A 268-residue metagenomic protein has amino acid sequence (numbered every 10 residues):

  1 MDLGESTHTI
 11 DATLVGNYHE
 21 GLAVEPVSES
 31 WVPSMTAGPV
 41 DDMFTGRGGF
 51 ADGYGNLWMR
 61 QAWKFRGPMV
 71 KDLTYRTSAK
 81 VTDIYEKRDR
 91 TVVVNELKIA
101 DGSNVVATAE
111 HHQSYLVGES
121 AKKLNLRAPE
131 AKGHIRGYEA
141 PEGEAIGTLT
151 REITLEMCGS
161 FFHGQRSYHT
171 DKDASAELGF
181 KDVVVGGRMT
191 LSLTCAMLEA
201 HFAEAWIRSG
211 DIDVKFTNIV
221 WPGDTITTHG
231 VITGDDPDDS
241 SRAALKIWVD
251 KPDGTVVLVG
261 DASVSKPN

Functional and structural regions predicted by a protein language model:
M1-R60, S120-R208: Hot-dog-fold acyl-thioester-processing enzymes
L3, R60, K64-T148, F216 (+1 more regions): HotDog/MaoC-like acyl-thioester-processing domains
R208-F216: A conserved acidic, glycine/proline-rich C-terminal tail/linker
